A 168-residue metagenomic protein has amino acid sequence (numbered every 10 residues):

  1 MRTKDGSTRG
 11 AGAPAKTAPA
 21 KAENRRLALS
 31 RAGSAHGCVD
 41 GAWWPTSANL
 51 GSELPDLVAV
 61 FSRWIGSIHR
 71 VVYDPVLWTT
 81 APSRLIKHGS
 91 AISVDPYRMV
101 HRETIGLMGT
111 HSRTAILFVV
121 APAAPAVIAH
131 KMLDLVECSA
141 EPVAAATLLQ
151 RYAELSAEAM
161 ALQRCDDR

Functional and structural regions predicted by a protein language model:
M1-A11: N-terminal secretory-pathway/extracellular module detecting exported/lumenal segments and adjacent signal-anchor/first
T3, T79-R168: Helix-rich interaction surfaces within compact, conserved domain-sized segments that mediate assembly or partner
R9-C38: N-terminal, Lys/Arg- and Ser/Thr-rich interaction peptides
R31, P55, Q163-R164: N- and C-terminal low-complexity/disordered segments
R31, P75, G109-H111: Short acidic, glycine-rich loop/turn motifs
V39-W43: Short hinge/gating elements
W44-L85: Short, well-structured hydrophobic secondary-structure segments
